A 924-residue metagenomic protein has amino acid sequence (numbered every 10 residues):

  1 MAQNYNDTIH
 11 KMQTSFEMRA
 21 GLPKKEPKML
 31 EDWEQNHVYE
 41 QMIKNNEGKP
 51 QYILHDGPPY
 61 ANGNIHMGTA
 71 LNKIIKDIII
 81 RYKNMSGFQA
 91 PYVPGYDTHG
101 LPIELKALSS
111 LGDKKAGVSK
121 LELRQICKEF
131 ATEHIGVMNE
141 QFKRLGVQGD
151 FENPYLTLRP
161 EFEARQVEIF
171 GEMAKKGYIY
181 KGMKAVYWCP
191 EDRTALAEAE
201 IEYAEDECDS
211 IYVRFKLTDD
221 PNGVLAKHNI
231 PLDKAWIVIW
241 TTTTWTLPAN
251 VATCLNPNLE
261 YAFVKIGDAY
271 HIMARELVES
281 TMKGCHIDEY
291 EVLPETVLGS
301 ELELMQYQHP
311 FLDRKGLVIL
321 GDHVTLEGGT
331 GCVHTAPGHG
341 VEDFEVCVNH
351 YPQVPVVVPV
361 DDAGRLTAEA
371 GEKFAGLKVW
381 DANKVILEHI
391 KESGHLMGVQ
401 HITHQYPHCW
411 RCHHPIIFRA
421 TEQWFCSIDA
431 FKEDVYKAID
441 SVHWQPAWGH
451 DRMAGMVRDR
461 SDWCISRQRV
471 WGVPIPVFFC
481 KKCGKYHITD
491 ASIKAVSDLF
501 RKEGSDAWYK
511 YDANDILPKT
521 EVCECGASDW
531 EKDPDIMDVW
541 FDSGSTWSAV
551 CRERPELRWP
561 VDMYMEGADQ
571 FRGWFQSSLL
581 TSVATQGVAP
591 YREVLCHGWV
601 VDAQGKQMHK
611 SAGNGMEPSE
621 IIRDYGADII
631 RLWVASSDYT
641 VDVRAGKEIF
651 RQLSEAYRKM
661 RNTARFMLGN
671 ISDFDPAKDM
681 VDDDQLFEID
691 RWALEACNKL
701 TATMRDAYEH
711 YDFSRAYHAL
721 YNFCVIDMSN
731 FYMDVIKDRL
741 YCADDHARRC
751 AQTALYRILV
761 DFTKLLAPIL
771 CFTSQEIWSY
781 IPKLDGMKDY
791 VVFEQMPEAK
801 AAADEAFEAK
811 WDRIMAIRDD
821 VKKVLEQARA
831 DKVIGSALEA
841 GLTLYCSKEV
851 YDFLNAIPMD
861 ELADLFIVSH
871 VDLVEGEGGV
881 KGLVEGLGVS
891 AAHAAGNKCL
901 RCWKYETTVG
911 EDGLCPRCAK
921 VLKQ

Functional and structural regions predicted by a protein language model:
A2-A269, A336-N349, P355-E369, H395-V435 (+8 more regions): N-terminal, positively charged nucleic-acid-binding surface of large information/translation enzymes
G68-I80, G87-Q89, Y96-D97, F162-R165 (+7 more regions): Structured ligand/cofactor/substrate-binding pocket environments in proteins
D97, V186, P190, L196-A204 (+8 more regions): Acidic, turn-prone loop/beta-hairpin segments
A174-I201, D206, T281-L293, L302 (+2 more regions): Amphipathic alpha-helical
C189, C409, C480, T520-E524 (+2 more regions): Short cysteine-rich clusters marking metal-coordination/redox-active sites
R193, Q468, G484, E524-A527 (+2 more regions): Cys/His-coordinated zinc-binding microdomains
A197, V341, I417, I488 (+3 more regions): Short functional micro-motifs and their immediate structural scaffolds
L887-Q924: Cys/His-clustered metal-coordination modules, chiefly Zn-binding fingers
